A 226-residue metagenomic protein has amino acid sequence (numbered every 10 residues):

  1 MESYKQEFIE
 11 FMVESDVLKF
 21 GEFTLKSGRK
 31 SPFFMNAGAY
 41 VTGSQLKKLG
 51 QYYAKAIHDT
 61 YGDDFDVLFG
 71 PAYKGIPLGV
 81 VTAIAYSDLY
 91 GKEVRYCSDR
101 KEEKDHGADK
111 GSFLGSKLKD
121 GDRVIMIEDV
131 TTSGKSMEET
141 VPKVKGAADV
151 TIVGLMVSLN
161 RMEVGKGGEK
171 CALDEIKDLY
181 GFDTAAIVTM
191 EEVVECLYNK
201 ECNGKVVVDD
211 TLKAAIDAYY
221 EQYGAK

Functional and structural regions predicted by a protein language model:
M1-I127, T132-K226: PRPP-associated nucleotide enzymes
